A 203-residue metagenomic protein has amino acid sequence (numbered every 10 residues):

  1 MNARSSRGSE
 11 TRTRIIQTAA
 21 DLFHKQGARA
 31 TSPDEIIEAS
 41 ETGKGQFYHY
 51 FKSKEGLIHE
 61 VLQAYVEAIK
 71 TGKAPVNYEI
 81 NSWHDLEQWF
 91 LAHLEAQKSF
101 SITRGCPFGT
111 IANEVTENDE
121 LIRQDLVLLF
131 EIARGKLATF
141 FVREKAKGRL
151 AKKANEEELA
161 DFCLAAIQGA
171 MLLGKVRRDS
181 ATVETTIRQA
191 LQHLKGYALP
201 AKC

Functional and structural regions predicted by a protein language model:
M1-E10, P200-C203: N-terminal intrinsically disordered/low-complexity leader segments
R14, T18, L22-G56, E60: Helix-turn-helix
E60, A74-R104, E156-A160: Hydrophobic alpha-helical connector segments
Q63-I69: Short, basic, alpha-helical segments at the C-terminal edge of helix-turn-helix-like DNA-binding modules
I80, H84, Q124-L128, A146-F162 (+2 more regions): All-alpha amphipathic helical-bundle segments outside canonical DNA-binding/catalytic cores that form hydrophobic
D85, F100-Q124: Amphipathic alpha-helical segments used for helix-helix packing
A96-S99, R143, L164-A181, H193-K202: Amphipathic C-terminal alpha-helical segment
N118-E120, E131-L159, G196-C203: Hydrophobic alpha-helical bundle segments that form small-molecule/ligand-binding pockets
